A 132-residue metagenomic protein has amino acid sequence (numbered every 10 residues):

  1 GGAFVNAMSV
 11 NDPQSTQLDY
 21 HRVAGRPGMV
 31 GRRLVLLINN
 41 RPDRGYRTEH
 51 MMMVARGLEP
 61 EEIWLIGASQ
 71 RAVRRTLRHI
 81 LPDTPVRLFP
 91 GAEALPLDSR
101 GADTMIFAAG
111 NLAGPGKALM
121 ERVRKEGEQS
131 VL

Functional and structural regions predicted by a protein language model:
G1-L132: ATP-dependent carboxylate-amine ligase
